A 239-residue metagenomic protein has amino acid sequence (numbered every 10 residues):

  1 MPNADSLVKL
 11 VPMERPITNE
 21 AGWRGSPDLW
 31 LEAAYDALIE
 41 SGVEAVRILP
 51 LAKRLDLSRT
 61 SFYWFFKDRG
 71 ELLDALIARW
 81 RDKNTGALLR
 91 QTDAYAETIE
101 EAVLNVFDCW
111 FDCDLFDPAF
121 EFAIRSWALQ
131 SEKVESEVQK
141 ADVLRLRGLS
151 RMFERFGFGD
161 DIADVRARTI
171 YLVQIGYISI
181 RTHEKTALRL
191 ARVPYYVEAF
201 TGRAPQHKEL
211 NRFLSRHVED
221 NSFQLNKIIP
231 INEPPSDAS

Functional and structural regions predicted by a protein language model:
M1-G25, A204-S239: N-terminal intrinsically disordered/low-complexity leader segments
W23-Y35, L51, L76-N84: Generic hydrophobic, amphipathic alpha-helix propensity
L29, A37-A75: Helix-turn-helix
F66, D112, I124-Q130: Short helix-capping/turn signature of helix-turn-helix
R69, L76, W80, N84 (+4 more regions): Hydrophobic/aromatic residues within well-ordered alpha-helical segments
L89-F122, A167-I170: Hydrophobic alpha-helical connector segments
D117-F122, E132-F158, I162-R168: Amphipathic alpha-helical packing segments from all-alpha helical-bundle domains
R155-R216: Hydrophobic/aromatic-rich alpha-helical bundle segments in the mid-to-C-terminal region
